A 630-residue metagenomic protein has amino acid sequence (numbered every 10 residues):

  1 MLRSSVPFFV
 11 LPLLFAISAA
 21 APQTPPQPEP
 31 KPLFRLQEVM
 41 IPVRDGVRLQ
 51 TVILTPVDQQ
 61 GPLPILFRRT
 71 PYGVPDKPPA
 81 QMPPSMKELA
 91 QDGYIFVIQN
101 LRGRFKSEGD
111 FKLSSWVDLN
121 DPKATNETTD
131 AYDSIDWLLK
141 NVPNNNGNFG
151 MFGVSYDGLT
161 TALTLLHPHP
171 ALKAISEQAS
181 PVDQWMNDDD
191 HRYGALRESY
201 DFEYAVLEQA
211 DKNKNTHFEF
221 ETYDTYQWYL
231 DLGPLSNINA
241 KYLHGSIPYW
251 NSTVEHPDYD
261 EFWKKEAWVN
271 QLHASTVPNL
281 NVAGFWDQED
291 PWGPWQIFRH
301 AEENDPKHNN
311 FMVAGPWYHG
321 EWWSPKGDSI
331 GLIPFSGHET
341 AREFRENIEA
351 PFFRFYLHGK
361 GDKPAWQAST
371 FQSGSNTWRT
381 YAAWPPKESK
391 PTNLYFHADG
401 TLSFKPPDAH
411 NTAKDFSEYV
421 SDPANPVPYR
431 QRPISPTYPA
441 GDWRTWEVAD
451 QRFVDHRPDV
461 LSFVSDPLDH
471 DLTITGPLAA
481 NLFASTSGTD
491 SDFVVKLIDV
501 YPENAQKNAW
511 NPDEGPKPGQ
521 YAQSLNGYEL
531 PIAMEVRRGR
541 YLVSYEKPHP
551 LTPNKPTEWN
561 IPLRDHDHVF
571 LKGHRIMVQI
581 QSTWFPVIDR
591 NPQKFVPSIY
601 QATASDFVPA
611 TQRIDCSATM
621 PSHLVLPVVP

Functional and structural regions predicted by a protein language model:
P7-S18: Bacterial N-terminal signal peptides
P25-G61, V464-H470, Y545, L551: N-terminal cap/lid segment of alpha/beta-hydrolase-fold proteins
Q60-N141, S324-S336, R457, T489 (+3 more regions): Cap/lid segment of the alpha/beta-hydrolase catalytic domain
M82-P83, Q91, L113, D121-T128 (+1 more regions): Accessory cap/linker subdomain of secreted extracellular hydrolases
P143-S155: Alpha/beta-hydrolase fold nucleophile elbow
G153-L163: Glycine-rich nucleophile elbow surrounding the catalytic serine of serine-hydrolase chemistry
L230-G233, W322, G327-P630: C-terminal, loop-rich substrate-recognition/catalytic regions characterized by aromatic stacking residues
S275, N281-A283: Short beta-strand/loop motif that positions the catalytic acidic residue of the alpha/beta-hydrolase fold
